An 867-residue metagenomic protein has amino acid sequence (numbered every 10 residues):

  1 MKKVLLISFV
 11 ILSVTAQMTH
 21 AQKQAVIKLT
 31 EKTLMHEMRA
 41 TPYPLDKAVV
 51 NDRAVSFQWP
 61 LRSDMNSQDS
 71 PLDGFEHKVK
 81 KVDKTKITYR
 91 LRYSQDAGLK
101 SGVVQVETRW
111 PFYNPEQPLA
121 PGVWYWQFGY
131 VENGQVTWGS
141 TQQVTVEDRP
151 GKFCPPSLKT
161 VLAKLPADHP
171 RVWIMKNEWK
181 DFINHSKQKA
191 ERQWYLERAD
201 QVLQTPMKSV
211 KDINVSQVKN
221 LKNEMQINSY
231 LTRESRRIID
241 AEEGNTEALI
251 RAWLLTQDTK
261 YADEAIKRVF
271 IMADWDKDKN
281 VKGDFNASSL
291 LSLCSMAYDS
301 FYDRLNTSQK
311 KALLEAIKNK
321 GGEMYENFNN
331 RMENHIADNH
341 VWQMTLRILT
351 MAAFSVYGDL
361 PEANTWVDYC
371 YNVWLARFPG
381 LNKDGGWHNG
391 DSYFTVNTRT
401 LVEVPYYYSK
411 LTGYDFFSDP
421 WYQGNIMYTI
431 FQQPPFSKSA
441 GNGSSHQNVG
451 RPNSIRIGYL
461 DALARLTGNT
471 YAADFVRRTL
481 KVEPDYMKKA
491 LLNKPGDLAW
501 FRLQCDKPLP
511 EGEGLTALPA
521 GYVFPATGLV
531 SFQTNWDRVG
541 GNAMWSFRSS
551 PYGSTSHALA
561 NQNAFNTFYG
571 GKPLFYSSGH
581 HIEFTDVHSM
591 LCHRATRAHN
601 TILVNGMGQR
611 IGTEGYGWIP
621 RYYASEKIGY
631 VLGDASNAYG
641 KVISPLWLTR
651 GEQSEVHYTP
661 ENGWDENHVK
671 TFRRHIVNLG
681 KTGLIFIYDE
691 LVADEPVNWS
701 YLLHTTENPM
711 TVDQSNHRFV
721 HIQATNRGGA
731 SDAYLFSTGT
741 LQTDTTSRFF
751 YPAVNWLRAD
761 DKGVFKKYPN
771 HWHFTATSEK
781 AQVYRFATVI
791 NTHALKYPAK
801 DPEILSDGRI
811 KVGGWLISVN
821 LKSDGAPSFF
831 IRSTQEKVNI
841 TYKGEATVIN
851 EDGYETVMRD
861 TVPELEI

Functional and structural regions predicted by a protein language model:
K23-E76, V146: Pro/Thr/Ser/Gly-rich low-complexity, intrinsically disordered linker/stalk tracts
D73-P121: Recognizes extended acidic, P/S/T-rich segments that occur within or adjacent to Ig-like beta-sandwich modules
N133-R149: Extracellular fibronectin type III
T145-I174, V712-D713: Low-complexity, Pro/Ser/Thr- and charge-rich linker/hinge segments at domain boundaries
Y195, I227-K438, S445: Aromatic-lined, polymer-binding surfaces characteristic of secreted/periplasmic polysaccharide-degrading enzymes
V356, V396-L574, A624, E779-R785 (+1 more regions): Carbohydrate-active enzyme catalytic cores, enriched for enzymes that act on polyanionic acidic polysaccharides
H581-I867: CBM-like, beta-strand-rich accessory domains located in the C-terminal region of large, secreted polysaccharide-active
